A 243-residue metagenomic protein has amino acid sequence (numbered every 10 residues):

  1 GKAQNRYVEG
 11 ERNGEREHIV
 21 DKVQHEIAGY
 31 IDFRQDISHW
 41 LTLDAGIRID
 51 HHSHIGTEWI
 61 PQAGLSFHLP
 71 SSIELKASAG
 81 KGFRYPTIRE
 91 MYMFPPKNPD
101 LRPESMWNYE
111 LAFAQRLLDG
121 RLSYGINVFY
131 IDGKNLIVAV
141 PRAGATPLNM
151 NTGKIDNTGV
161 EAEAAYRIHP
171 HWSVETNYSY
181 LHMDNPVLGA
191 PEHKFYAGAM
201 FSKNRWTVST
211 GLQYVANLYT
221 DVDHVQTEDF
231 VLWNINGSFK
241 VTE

Functional and structural regions predicted by a protein language model:
G1, A45, A63, A77-A79 (+7 more regions): Membrane-embedded beta-strand positions of outer-membrane beta-barrel proteins
K2-Q4, V20-H52, E58-Q62, S66 (+1 more regions): Surface-exposed extracellular loop regions of Gram-negative outer-membrane beta-barrel proteins
K2-Y7, I27, I47-S53, A79-Y85 (+7 more regions): Transmembrane beta-strands of outer-membrane beta-barrel pores
Y7-V20, I55-P61, I88-F94, L136-A145 (+2 more regions): Outer-membrane beta-barrel translocator domains and adjoining extracellular loop/strand segments of Gram-negative
K22, H68, S72-E74, S78-G133 (+3 more regions): Outer-membrane beta-barrel signature, preferentially recognizing the C-terminal barrel domain of Gram-negative
G29-Q35, A63-F67, L111-Q115, A162-Y166 (+2 more regions): Residues on the lipid-exposed face of transmembrane beta-strands in outer-membrane beta-barrel proteins
D36, T42, G64, H68 (+5 more regions): Membrane-spanning beta-strand positions in outer-membrane beta-barrel proteins
D36-H39, L43, V128-D132, M150-D221: Gram-negative outer-membrane beta-barrel transporters
